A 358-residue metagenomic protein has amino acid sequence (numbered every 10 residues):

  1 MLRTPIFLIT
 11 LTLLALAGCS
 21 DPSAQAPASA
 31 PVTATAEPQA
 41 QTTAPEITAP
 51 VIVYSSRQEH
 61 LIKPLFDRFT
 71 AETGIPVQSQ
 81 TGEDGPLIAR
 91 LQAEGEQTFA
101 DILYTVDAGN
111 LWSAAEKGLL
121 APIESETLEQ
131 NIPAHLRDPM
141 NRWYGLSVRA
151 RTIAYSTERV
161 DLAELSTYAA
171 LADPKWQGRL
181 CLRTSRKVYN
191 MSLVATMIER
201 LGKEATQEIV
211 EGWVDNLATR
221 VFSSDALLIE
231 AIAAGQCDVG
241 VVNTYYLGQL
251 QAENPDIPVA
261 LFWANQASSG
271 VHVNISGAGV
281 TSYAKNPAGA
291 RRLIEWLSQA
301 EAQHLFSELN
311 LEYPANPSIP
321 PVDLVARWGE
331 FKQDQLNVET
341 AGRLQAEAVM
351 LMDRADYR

Functional and structural regions predicted by a protein language model:
I6-A17: Bacterial N-terminal signal peptides
C19-P22: Bacterial signal peptide processing site
I47, I52-P76: Short, polar/charged alpha-helical segment
S56-K63, G82, P86, Q92 (+2 more regions): Extracytoplasmic ligand-binding site segments that recognize negatively charged/polar headgroups
G109-S113, D238-P258: A ligand-binding cleft/hinge motif common to bilobed small-molecule-binding domains
T152-R159, V273-N286, L305-E308: A bilobed periplasmic-binding-protein/Venus flytrap-type ligand-binding module shared by bacterial periplasmic
G178-R186, W296-P320: Periplasmic-binding protein-like
E312-R358: An extracytoplasmic/periplasmic, membrane-proximal ligand-sensing/linker region
